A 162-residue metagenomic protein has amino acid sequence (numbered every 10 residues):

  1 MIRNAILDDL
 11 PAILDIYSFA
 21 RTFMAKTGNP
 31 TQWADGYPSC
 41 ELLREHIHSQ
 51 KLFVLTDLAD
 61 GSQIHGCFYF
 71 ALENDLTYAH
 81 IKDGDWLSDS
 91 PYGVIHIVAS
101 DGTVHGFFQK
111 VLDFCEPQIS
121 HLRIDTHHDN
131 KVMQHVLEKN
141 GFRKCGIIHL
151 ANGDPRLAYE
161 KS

Functional and structural regions predicted by a protein language model:
M1-D15: A short beta-loop-alpha structural element at the N-terminal edge of CoA-dependent acyl/N-acetyltransferase catalytic
R21-E41: Conserved GNAT-fold acetyl-CoA-binding loop/helix
V54, S62-N74: Conserved beta-strand in the GNAT
Y69-T103: Conserved acyl-donor/pantetheine-binding loop and adjacent beta-alpha core of acyl/acetyltransferases and related
S100-P117, Q134-K139: Conserved acetyl-CoA-binding loop-helix of GNAT-fold acetyltransferases
Q109, D129-G146, D154: Conserved active-site alpha-helix within GNAT-family acetyltransferase domains
P117-D129: Conserved GNAT acetyl-CoA-binding A-motif
L150-S162: C-terminal "cap" of GNAT-fold acetyltransferases
